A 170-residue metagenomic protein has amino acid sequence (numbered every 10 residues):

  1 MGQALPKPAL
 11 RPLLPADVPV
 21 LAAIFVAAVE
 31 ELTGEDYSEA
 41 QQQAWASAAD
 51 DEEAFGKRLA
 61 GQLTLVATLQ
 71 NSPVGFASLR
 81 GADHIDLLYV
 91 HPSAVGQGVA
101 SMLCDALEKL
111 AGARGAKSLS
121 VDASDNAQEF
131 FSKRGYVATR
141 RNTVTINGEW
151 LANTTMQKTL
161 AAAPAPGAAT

Functional and structural regions predicted by a protein language model:
G2-Q3, E149-T170: Terminal substrate-recognition subdomain of acyl/acetyltransferases
G2-Q3, P12-P15, A23-V95, C104-A106 (+5 more regions): Acetyl-CoA-dependent GNAT
K7-A9: Extreme N-terminal starter segment of soluble prokaryotic enzymes
G98: Conserved G/P- and acidic residue-centered "switch" motifs that form tight phosphate/ATP-binding loops in soluble
S120-D122, V137-T155: Conserved catalytic-core motifs of GNAT/GCN5-like acyltransferases
F131-S132, Y136: Conserved active-site tyrosine of GNAT-family acetyltransferases
